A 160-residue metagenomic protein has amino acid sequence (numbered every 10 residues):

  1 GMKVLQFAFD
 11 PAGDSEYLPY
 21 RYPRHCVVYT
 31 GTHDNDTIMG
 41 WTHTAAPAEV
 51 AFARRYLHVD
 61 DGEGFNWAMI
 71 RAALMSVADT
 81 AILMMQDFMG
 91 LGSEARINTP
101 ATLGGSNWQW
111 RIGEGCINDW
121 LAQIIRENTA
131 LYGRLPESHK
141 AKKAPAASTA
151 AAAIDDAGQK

Functional and structural regions predicted by a protein language model:
G1-K160: Catalytic cores of glycan-processing enzymes that make or break glycosidic bonds
